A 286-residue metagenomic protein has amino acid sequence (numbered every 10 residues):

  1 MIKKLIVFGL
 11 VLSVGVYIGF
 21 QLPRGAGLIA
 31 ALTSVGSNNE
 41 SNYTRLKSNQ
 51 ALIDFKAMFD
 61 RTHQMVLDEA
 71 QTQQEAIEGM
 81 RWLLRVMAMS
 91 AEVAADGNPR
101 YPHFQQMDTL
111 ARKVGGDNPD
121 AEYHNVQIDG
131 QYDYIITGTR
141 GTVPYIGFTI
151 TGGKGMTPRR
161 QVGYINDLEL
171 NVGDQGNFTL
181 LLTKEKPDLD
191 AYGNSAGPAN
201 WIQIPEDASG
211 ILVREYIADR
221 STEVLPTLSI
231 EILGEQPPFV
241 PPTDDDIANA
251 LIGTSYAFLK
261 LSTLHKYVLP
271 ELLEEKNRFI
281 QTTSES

Functional and structural regions predicted by a protein language model:
M1-L12, Y17: N-terminal Sec-pathway targeting helices
I18-S286: A compositional/structural signature for long, glycine/proline-rich flexible linkers and loops on extracytoplasmic
